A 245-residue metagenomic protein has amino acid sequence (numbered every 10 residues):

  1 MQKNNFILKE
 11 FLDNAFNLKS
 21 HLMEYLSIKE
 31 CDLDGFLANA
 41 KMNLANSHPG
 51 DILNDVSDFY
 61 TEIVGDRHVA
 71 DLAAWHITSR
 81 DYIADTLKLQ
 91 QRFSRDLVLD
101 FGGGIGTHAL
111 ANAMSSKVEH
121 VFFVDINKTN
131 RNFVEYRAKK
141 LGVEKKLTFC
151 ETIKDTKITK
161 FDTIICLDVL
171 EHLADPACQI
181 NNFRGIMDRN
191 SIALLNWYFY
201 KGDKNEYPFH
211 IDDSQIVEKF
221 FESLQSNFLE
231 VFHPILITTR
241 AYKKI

Functional and structural regions predicted by a protein language model:
M1-T159, I180, N196-W197, D203-K243: Conserved N-terminal segment of class I S-adenosyl-L-methionine
I165: A conserved beta-strand element that flanks and buttresses the S-adenosyl-L-methionine
V169: Hydrophobic adenine-recognition pocket in adenosine-nucleotide-binding enzymes
C178-I192: A short glycine-rich, Lys/Arg-flanked "PGG" loop and its adjoining helix->strand segment in the class I
